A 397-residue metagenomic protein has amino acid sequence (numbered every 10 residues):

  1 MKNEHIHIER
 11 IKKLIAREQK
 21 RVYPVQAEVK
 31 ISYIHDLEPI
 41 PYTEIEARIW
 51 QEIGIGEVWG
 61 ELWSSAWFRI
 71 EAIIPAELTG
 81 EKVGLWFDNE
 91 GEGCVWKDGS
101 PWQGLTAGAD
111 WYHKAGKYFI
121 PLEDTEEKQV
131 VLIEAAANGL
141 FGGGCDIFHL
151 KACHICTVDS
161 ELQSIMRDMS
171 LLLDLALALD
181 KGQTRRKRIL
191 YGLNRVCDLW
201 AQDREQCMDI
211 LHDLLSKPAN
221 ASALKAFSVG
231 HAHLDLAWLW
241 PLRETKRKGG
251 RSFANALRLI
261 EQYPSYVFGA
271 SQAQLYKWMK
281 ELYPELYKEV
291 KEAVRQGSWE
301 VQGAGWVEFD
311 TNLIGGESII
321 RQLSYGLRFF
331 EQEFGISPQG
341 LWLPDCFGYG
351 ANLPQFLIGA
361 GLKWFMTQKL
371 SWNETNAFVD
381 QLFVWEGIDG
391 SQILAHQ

Functional and structural regions predicted by a protein language model:
K2-Y42, E90-E92, W102, E123-Q397: Catalytic-domain carbohydrate-binding cleft regions of carbohydrate-active enzymes
E44-W50, G54-I55, C94-Y118: Solvent-exposed beta-strand/loop surfaces of large extracellular or lumenal domains
G56-A76: Short beta-strands within extracellular/lumenal beta-sheet-rich domains
W59-E61, G84, E374: Residues embedded in well-ordered secondary-structure elements
S65-E71, K82, K128-V130: Intrinsic-disorder/low-complexity, polar/charged segments enriched in Ser/Thr/Lys/Arg/Asp/Glu/Gln
A66-F68, T79, N89, K114 (+1 more regions): Residues that act as N-cap/strand-start positions at coil-to-secondary-structure junctions
A76, I120-T125: Short, flexible loop/turn segments at beta-strand junctions in immunoglobulin-like and fibronectin type III
T79-W96, V131-I133: Aromatic-lined ligand-binding clefts that engage carbohydrates, nucleic acids, or primary amines
